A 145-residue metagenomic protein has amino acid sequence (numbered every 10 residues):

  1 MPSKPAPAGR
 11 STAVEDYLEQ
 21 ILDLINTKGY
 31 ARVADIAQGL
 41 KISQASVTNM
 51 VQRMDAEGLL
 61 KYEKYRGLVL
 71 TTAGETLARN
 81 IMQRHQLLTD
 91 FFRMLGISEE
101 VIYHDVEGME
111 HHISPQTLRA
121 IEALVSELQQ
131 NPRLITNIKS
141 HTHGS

Functional and structural regions predicted by a protein language model:
M1-G9: Short, Lys/Arg-enriched N-terminal segment that forms or immediately precedes the first helix of a structured domain
A8-I42: N-terminal helix-turn-helix DNA-binding core of bacterial DNA-binding proteins
V33-K64, L68, T72: Canonical helix-turn-helix DNA-binding module
G39, L77, M94: Residues within the alpha-helical elements of helix-turn-helix
S43, G96-E100: Helix N-cap / loop-to-helix initiation motif
R66-H85: Basic, amphipathic "hinge/linker" alpha-helix immediately C-terminal to the N-terminal HTH DNA-binding motif
H85-L87, Y103-H104: A generic alpha-helix surface/boundary motif
E107-S145: C-terminal regulatory/oligomerization modules of transcriptional regulators
